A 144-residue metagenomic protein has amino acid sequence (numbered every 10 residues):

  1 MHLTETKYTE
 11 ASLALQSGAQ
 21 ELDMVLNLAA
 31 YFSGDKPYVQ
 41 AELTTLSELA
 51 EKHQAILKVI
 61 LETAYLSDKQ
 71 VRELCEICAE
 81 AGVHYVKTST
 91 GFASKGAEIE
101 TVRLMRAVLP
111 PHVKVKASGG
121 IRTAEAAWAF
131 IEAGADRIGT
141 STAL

Functional and structural regions predicted by a protein language model:
M1-V115, T123-L144: Alpha/beta enzyme core
S118: Short hydrophobic "strand-cap" motifs at the C-terminus of beta-strands
